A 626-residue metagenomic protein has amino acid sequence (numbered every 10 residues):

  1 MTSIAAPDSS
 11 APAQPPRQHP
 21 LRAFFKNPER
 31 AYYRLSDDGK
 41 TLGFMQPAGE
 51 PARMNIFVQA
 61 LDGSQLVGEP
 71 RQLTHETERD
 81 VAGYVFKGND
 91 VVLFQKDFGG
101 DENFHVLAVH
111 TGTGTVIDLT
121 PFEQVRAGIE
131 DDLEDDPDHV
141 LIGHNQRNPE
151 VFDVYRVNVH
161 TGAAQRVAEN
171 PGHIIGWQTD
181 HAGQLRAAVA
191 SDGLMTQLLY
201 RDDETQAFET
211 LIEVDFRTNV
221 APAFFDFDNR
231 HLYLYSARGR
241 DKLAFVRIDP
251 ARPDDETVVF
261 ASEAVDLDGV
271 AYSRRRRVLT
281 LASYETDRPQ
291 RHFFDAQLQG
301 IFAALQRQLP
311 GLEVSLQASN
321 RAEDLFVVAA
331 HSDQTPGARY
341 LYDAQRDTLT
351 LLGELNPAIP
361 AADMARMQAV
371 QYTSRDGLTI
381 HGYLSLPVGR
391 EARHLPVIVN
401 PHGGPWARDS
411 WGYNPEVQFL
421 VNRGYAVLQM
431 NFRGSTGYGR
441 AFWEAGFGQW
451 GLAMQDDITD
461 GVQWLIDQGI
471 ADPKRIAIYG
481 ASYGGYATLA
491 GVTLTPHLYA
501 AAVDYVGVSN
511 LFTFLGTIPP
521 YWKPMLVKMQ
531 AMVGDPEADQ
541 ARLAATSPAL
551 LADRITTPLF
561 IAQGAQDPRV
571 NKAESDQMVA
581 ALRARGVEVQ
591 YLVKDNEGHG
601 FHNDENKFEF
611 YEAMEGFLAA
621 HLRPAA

Functional and structural regions predicted by a protein language model:
T2-Q14, F25-Y32, D37-T41, M45-D62 (+5 more regions): Peripheral, non-catalytic segments that deliver or gate enzyme domains
P15-P20: Conserved adenine-nucleotide phosphate-binding loops and their immediately adjacent elements
Y235, S385, N400-P401, Y479 (+1 more regions): Short hydrophobic segments within beta-strands
T286-D287, G404-P405, N596-G600: A short, flexible beta-alpha/helix-coil linker loop
R393-G403: Short beta-strand element of the alpha/beta-hydrolase
G403-P405, Y483-G484: Acidic helix/loop microenvironments that form the catalytic cleft of cell-wall polysaccharide enzymes
V421-N431, Q590: A fold-wide structural signal in alpha/beta-hydrolase
F432-A626: Active-site-proximal cap/loop segments of hydrolase catalytic domains
